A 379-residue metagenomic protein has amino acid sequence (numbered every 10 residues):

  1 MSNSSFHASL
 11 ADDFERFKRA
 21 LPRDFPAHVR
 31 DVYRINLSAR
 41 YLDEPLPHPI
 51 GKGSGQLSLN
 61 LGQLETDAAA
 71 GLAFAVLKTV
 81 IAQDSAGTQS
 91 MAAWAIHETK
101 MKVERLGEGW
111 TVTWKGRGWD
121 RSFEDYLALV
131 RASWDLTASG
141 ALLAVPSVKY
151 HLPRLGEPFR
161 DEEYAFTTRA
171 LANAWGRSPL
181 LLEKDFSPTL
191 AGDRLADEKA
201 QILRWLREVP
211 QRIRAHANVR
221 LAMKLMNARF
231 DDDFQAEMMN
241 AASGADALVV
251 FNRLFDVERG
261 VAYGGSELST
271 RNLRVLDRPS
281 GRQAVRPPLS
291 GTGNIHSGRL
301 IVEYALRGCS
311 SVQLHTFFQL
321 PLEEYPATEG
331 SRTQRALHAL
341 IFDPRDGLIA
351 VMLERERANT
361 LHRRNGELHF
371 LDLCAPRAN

Functional and structural regions predicted by a protein language model:
M1-R169: N-terminal capping/small domains of soluble enzymes
M1-R30, M101-K102, D120-R121, E267 (+2 more regions): Alpha/beta catalytic cores of nucleotide-metabolism and tRNA/nucleoside-modifying enzymes
D24-Y33, E183-Q201, L225-V285, P321-S331: Glycine/Thr-rich beta-alpha phosphate-binding loop at enzyme active sites
P49-G51, F74-V76, A141-P153, P179-E183 (+4 more regions): Structural preference for beta-strand elements that scaffold enzyme active sites
S54-L57, K149-H151, L225-F230, R286-R299: Glycine-rich beta-to-alpha transition loops that act as phosphate-gripper elements at the mouths of alpha/beta enzyme
L61-T66, F159, F230-A242, G281-V285 (+1 more regions): Catalytic cores of alpha/beta
K100-E104, W119-A141, E198-L221, V261-L289 (+1 more regions): Alpha-helix-loop-beta-strand connector modules within alpha/beta enzyme cores
F159-R220, M226-N227: Metal-dependent enolase-superfamily TIM-barrel catalytic cores that perform enediolate-based chemistry
